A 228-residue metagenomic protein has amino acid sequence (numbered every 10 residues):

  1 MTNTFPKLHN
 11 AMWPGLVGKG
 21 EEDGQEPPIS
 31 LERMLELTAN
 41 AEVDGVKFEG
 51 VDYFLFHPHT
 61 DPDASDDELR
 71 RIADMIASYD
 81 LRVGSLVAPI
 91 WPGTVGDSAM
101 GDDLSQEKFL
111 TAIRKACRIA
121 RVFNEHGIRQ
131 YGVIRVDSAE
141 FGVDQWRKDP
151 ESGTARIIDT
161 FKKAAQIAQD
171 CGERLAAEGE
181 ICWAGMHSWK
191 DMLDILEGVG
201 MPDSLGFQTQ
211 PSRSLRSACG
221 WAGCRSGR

Functional and structural regions predicted by a protein language model:
M1-Q130, E151-S152, D159-Q169, M201 (+1 more regions): N-terminal pre-domain/capping segments
A11-G15, Y53-F56, A88-W91, A139-F141 (+3 more regions): Active-site beta-loop-alpha junctions enriched in small/polar residues
K19-G20, S152, I158-R228: Acidic/histidine-rich catalytic cores of soluble enzymes
D52-F54, V133-R135, A176, F207-T209: Extended hydrophobic secondary-structure segments that form protein cores and membrane-embedded regions
A64, Q145, A184-H187: Secondary-structure boundary/capping motif
G96-A99, W146-R147, S188-K190: Short secondary-structure transition/capping segments
M100-Q106, V143-T154, A222-G227: Glycine-rich tight-turn/loop motif centered on a GG-T
A120-K148, C171-C182: Active-site groove signature of glycoside hydrolases
